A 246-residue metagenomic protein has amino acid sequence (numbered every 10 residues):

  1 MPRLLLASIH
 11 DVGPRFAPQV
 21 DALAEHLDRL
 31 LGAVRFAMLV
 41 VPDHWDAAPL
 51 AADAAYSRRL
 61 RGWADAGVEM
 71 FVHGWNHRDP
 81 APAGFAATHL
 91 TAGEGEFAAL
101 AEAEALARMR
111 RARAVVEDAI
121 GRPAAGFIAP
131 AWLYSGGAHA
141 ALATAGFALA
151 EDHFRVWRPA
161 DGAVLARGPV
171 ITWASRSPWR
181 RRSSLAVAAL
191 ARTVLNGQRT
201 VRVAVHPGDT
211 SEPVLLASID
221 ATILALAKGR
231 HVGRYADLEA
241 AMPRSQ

Functional and structural regions predicted by a protein language model:
M1-E69: Active-site beta->alpha N-cap acidic-glycine motif
L5-I9, F36-M38, M70-H73, A125-F127 (+3 more regions): Hydrophobic faces of well-ordered beta-strands that scaffold small-molecule active sites in alpha/beta enzyme cores
V12-D21, V41-Y56, R78, I128-G137 (+2 more regions): Acidic-and-aromatic substrate-binding clefts and catalytic sites of carbohydrate-active enzymes
L31, R35-A37, L149, T200 (+1 more regions): C-terminal domain-boundary segment and adjacent tail
G74-A81, A240: Short glycine-enriched loops at secondary-structure junctions
P80-A92: Short, flexible, mixed-charge acidic loops at enzyme active sites
A99-T172, S211-A217: Catalytic domains of cell-wall/extracellular-matrix polysaccharide-remodeling enzymes, centered on de-N-acetylation
V164-T210, V214: A conserved mid-domain beta-alpha-beta active-site/ligand-binding segment of alpha/beta enzyme cores
